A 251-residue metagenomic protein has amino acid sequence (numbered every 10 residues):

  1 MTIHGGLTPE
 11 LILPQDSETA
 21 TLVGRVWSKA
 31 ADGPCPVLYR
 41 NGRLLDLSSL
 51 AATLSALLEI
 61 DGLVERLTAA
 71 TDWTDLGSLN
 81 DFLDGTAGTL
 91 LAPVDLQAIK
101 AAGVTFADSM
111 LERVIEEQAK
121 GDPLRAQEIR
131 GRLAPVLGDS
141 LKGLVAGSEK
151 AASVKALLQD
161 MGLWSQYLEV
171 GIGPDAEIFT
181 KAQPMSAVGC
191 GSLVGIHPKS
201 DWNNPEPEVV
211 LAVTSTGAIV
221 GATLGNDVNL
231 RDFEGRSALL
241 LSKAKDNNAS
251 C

Functional and structural regions predicted by a protein language model:
T2-T21, R25-S28, Y39, E65-C251: Active-site microenvironments in enzyme catalytic cores
P34-T71: N-terminal cap/recognition module
